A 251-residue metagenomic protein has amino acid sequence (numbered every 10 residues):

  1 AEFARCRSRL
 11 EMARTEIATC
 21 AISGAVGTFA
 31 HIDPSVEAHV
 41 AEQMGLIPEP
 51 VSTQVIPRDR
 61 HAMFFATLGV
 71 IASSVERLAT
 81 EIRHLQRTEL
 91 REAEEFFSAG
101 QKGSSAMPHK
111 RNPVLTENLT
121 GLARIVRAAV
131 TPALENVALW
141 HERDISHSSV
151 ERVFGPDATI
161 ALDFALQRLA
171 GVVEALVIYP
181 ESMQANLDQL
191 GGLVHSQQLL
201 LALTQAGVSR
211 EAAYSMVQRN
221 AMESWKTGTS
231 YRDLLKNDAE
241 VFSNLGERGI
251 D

Functional and structural regions predicted by a protein language model:
A1-L139: Internal glycine-rich alpha/beta core junctions
M107-D251: Glycine-rich cofactor/substrate-binding loops
